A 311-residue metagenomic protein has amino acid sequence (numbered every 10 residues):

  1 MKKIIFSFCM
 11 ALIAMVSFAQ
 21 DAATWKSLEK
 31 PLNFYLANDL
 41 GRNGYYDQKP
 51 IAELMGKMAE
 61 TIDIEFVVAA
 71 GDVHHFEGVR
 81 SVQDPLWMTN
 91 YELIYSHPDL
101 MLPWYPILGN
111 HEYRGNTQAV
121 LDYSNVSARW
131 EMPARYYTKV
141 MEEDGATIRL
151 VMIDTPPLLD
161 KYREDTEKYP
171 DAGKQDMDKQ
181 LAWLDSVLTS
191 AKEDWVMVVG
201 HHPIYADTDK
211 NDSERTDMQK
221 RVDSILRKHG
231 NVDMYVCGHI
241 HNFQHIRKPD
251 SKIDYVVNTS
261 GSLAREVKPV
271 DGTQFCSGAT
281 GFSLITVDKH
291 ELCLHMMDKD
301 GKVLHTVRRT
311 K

Functional and structural regions predicted by a protein language model:
M1-I4: Positively charged n-region of N-terminal signal peptides that target proteins for export
S7-M15: Bacterial N-terminal signal peptides
A19-P85: N-terminal active-site segment of His-dependent metallophosphoesterases
L28, H75-W195, N211-M234, I240-D288 (+1 more regions): Extended active-site neighborhood of metal-dependent phosphoesterases/phosphodiesterases
F34-L36, V67-A69, P106, V198 (+1 more regions): Residue-level marker for buried hydrophobic side chains located in beta-strands that build the well-ordered beta-sheet
L36, A69, K248, V287-L292 (+2 more regions): Generic beta-strand structural signal
N38-D39, G71-D72, I153, G200 (+1 more regions): Active-site flanking residues adjacent to catalytic metal/cofactor-binding acidic residues
G301-V303: Residue-level signal for glycine
